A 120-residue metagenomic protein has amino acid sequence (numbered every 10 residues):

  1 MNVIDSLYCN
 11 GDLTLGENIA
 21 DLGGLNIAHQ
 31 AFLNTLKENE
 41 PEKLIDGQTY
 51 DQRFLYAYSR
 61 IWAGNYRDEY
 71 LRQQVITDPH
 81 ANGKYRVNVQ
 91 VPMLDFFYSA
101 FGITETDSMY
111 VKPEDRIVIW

Functional and structural regions predicted by a protein language model:
M1-W120: Zinc-dependent metallohydrolase catalytic domains
